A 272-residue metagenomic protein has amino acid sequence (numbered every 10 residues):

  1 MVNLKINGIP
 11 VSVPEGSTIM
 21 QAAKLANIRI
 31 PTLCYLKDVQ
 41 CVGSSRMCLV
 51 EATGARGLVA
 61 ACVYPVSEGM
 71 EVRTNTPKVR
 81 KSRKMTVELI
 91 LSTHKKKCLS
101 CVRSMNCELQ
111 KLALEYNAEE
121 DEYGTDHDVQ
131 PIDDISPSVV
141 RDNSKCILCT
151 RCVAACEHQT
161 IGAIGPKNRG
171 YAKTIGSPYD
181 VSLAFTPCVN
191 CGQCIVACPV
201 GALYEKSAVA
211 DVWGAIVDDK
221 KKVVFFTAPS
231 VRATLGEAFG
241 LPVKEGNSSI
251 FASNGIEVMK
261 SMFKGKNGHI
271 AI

Functional and structural regions predicted by a protein language model:
V2, P10, E15-G69, N75 (+2 more regions): Iron-sulfur-associated redox domains of electron-transfer enzymes in respiratory and anaerobic energy metabolism
N7: ABC transporter nucleotide-binding domain catalytic core, centered on the Walker B motif
M20, Q110, V153, I195 (+2 more regions): Short glycine-/small-residue-rich flexible loop motifs, especially phosphate/cofactor-binding loops
R46-N190, V196, L203-F226: Fe-S ferredoxin-like electron-transfer domains and their immediately adjacent linker/connector regions across
